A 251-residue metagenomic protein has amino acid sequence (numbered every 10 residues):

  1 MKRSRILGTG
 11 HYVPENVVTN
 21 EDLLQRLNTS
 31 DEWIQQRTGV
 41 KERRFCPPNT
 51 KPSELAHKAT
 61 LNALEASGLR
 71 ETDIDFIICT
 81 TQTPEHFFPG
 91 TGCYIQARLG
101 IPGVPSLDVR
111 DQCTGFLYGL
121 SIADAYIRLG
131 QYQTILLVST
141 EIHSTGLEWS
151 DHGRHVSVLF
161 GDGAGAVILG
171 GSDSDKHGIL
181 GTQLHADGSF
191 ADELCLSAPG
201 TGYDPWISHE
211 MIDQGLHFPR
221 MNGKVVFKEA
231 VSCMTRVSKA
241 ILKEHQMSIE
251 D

Functional and structural regions predicted by a protein language model:
M1-P48, D151-K228, S232, R236: Condensing-enzyme catalytic core mediating Claisen C-C bond formation in acyl metabolism
L7, T80, R110, I135-E141 (+3 more regions): Short beta-strand segments
V13, P84-H86, H143-T145: Short, active-site-adjacent cap segments at secondary-structure transitions
V17-V18, F88-G90, G146-D151: Short acidic, glycine/serine/threonine-rich loops at helix termini
E32, R70-F76, G103-P105, Q133-T134 (+1 more regions): Short acidic capping loops at alpha-helix termini that bridge into adjacent secondary structure
W33-E54, T81-I135, T140: Conserved catalytic cysteine-centered active-site region of acyl-thioester-dependent Claisen-condensing enzymes
A59-D75, V237-D251: Phosphate/pyrophosphate-binding loops at sites that engage ATP/ADP/AMP, CoA/4′-phosphopantetheine, polyphosphate
R128-A164: Flexible, glycine-rich active-site loops centered on histidine and acidic residues that chelate a metal or position
